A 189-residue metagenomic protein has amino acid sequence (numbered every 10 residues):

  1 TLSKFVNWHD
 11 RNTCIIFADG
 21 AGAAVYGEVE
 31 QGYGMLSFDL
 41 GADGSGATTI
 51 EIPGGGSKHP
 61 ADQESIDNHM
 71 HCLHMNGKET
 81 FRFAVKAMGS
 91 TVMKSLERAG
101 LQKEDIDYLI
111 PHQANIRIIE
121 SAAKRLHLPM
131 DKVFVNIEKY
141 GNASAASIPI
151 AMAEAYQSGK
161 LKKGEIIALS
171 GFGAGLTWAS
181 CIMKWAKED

Functional and structural regions predicted by a protein language model:
T1: Flexible loop/hinge segments that line or gate small-molecule binding clefts
F5-N7, T48-I50, S121-A122, S180-C181: Short, well-ordered secondary-structure micro-motifs
W8-R82, K86, S90, W185-D189: Condensing-enzyme catalytic core mediating Claisen C-C bond formation in acyl metabolism
G55-D107, I118-L126, A151, A155 (+1 more regions): Conserved active-site "lid/cap" helical segment
V85-G89, D107-D189: Claisen-condensing/thiolase-fold acyl-transfer catalytic domains that form or cleave C-C bonds in fatty acid
